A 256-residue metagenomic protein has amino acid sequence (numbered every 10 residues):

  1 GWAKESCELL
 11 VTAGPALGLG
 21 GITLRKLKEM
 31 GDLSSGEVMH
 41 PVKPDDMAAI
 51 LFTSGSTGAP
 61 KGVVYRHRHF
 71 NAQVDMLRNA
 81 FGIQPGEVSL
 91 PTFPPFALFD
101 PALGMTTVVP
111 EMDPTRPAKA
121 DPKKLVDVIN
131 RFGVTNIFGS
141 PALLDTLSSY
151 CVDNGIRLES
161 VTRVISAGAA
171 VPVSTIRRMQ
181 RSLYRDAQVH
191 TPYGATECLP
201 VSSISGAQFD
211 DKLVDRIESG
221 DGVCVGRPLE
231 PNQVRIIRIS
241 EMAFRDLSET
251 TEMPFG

Functional and structural regions predicted by a protein language model:
G1-S6, P110-K123, R185, D211-S219 (+1 more regions): Short, flexible, glycine-rich and Lys/Arg-enriched loop motifs at helix boundaries that contact anionic partners
K4-C7, T12, G18, E29-F52 (+2 more regions): Conserved pre-ATP/AMP-binding loop-to-beta segment of ANL
E8-A13, I22-K28, M105, N136-F138 (+3 more regions): Gly/Ser/Thr-rich phosphate-binding loop
D32-S35, P44, V63-Q84, T92 (+1 more regions): Conserved structural elements of the adenylate-forming
M47, T53-S56, S89, I129 (+4 more regions): Conserved S/T- and glycine-rich ATP-binding loop of Class I adenylate-forming
A48-D75, T106: Conserved AMP-binding A3 loop
N71-V88, F93-T135, Y150: Conserved AMP-binding/adenylation subdomain of ANL enzymes
R227-G256: Conserved beta-loop-beta connector loops within the AMP-binding
